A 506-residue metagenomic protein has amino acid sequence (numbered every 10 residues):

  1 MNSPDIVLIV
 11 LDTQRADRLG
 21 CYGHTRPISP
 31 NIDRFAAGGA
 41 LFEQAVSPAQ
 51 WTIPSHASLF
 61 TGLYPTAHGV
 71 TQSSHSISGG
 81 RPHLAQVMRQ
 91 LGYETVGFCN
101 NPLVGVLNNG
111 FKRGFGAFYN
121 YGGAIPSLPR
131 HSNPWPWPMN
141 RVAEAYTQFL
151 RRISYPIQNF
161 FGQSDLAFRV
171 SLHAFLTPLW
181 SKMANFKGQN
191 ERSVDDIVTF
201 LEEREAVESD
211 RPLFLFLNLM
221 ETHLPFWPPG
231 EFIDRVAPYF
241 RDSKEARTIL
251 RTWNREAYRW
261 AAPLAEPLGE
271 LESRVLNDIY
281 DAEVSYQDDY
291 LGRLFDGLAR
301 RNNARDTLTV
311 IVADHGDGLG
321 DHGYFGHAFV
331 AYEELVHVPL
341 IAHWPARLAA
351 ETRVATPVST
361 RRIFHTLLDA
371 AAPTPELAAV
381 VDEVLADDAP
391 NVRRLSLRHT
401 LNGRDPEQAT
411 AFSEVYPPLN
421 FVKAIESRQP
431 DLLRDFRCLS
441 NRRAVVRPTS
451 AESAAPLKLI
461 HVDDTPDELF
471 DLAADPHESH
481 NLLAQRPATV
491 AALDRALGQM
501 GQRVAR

Functional and structural regions predicted by a protein language model:
M1-R506: Catalytic domains that recognize anionic headgroups
